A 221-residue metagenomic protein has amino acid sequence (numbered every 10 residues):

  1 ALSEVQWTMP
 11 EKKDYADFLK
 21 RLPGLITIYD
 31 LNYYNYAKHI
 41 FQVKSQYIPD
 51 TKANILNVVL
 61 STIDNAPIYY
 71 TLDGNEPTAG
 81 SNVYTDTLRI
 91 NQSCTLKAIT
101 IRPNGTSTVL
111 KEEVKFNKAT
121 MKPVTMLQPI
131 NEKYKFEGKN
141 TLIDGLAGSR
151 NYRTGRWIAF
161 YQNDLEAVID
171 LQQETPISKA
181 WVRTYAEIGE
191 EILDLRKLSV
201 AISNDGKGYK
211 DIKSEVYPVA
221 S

Functional and structural regions predicted by a protein language model:
A1-K13, K20: Active-site core of glycosidic bond-cleaving carbohydrate-active enzymes
E4-V5, L96-I99, Y209-D211: Short, surface-exposed, polar/charged, turn-prone segments marking secondary-structure boundaries
E4-W7, T78, W181: Glycine- and acidic
P10-K13, N82-Y84, T175: Short coil/turn linker and secondary-structure boundary residues
K20-V168, Y185, I192-D194: Short, compositionally stereotyped local motifs that mark structural "simplifiers"
R150-K213, Y217, S221: Aromatic, loop-rich ligand-recognition surfaces of beta-strand-rich domains
